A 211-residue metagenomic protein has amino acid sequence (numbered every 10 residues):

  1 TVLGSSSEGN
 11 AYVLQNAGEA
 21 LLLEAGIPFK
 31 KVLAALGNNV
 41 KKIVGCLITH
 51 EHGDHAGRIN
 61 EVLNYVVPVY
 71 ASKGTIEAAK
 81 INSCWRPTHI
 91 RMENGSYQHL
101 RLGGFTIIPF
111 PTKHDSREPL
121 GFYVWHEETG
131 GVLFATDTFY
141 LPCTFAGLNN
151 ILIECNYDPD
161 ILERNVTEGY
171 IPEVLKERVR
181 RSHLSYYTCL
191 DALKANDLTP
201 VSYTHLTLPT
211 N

Functional and structural regions predicted by a protein language model:
T1-N38, L120-D137, N150: Conserved beta-strand hairpin/beta-sheet module of binuclear metal-dependent hydrolase folds, prominently
L23-G26, V44-E51, Y70-K73, L133-D137 (+2 more regions): Active-site neighborhood of phospho(di)ester-bond hydrolases with catalytic His/Asp-centered motifs
P28-G74: Active-site metal-binding motif and surrounding structural segment of the metallo-beta-lactamase
Y70-L100, F105-F110: Glycine/small-residue-rich loop that forms an oxyanion/phosphate-binding "nest" at active or ligand-binding sites
Q98-E154: Catalytic core of the metallo-beta-lactamase
E173-L184: A short acidic, glycine-rich active-site loop that binds or catalyzes chemistry on phosphate/adenosine moieties
A192-L193, L198-T199, N211: Terminal, non-globular segments
T204-T210: Conserved small/polar residues in nucleotide/adenosyl-binding loops
